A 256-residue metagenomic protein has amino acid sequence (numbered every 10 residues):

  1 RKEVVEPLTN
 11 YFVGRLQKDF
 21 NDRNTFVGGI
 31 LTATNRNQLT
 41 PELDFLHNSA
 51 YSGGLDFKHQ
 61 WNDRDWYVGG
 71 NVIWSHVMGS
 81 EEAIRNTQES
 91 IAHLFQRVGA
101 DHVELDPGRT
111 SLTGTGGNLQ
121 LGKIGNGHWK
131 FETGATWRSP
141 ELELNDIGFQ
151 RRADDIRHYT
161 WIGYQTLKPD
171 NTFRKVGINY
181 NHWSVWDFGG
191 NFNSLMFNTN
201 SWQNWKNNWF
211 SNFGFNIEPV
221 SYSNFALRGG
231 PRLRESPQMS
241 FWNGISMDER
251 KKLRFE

Functional and structural regions predicted by a protein language model:
R1-G53: A conserved hydrophobic secondary-structure block that centers on an alpha-helix together with its immediately flanking
L16, G29, G54-F57, T133 (+2 more regions): Conserved structural-core and active-site-/substrate-pathway-adjacent residues in large, well-folded domains of enzymes
Q17, L46, L55-W61, V68 (+1 more regions): Conserved catalytic-core segments centered on acid/base and nucleophilic motifs
A50, D63-E256: Exposed, low-structure sequence patches enriched in small/polar residues
